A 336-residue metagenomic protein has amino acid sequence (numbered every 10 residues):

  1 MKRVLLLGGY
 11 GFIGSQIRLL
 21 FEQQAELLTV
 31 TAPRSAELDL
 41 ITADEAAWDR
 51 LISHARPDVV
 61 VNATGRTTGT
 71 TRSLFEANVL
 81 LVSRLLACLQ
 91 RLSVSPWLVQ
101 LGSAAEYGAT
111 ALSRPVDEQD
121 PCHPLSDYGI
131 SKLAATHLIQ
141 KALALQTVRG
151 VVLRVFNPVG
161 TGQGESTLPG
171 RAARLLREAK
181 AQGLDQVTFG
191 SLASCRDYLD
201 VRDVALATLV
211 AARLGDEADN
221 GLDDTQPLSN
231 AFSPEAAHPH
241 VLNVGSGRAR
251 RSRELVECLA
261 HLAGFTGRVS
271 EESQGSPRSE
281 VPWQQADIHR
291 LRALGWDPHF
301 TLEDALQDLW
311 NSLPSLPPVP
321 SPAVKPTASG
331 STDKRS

Functional and structural regions predicted by a protein language model:
V4-Q23: N-terminal Rossmann NAD(P)H-binding glycine-rich loop of SDR-like oxidoreductase domains
L7, A63-T64, L98-A104, L153-V155: SDR active-site strand-loop-helix element
R18, E178-S336: C-terminal substrate-binding subdomain of Rossmann-fold SDR/epimerase-dehydratase oxidoreductases
T29-W48: Adenosine-cofactor binding site in Rossmann-like domains, unifying the SAM/SAH pocket of S-adenosylmethionine-dependent
E45-V79: NAD(P)H-binding glycine-rich loop region in Rossmannoid oxidoreductase-like domains and their noncatalytic homologs
R84-D127: Conserved Rossmann-fold NAD(P)-dependent oxidoreductase catalytic core, especially the SDR/UDP-sugar
L112, H137-R196, V201-A212, C258-L259: NAD(P)-dependent short-chain dehydrogenase/reductase
S131-A134: Active-site helix of classical SDR
